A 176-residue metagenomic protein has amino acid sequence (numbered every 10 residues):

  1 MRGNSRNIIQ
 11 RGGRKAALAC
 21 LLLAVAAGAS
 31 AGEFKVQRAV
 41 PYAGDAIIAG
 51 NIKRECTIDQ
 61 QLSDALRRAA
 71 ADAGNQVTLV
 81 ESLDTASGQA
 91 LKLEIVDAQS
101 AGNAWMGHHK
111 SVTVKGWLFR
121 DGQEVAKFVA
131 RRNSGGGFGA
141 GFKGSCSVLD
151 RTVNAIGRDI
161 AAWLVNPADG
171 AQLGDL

Functional and structural regions predicted by a protein language model:
R2-G3, R11, K15, C20-L23 (+4 more regions): A structural "domain/chain start" motif
G50-E55, Q123-N166: Short secondary-structure boundary motifs at beta->alpha junctions and helix caps
R54-D59, K110-G116, S147-V148: Short, low-complexity, polar/charged sequence segments that are solvent-exposed and flexible
T78: Active-site phosphate-binding and catalytic loops of NTP-dependent enzymes
E81-K127, R131, G135-K143: Surface-exposed short loop/turn segments
